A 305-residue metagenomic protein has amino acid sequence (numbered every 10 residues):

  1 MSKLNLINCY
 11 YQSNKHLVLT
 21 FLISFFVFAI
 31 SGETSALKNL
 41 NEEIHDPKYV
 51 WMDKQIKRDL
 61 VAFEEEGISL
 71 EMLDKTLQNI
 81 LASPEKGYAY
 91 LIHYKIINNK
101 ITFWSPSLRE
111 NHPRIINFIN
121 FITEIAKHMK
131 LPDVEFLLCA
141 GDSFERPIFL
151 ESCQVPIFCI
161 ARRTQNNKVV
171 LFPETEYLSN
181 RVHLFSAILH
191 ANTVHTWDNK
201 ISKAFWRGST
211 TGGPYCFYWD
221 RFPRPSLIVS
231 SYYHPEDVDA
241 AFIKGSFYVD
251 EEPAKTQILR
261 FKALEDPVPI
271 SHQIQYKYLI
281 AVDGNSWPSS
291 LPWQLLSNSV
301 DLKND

Functional and structural regions predicted by a protein language model:
S2-N5, A36: Short, intrinsically disordered terminal tails adjacent to the first/last structured region
N5-V18: Bacterial N-terminal signal peptides that target proteins for export
T20-V27: Bacterial N-terminal signal peptides
T34-V268: Secretory-pathway glycan-assembly enzymes, especially type II membrane glycosyltransferases that use nucleotide-sugar
V268-D305: Catalytic binding pocket for nucleotide-activated donors in carbohydrate/polymer assembly enzymes
